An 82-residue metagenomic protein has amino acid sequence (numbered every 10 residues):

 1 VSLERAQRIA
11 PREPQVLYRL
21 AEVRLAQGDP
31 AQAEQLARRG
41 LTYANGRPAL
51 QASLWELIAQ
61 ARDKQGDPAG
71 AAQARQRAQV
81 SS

Functional and structural regions predicted by a protein language model:
R5-A6, R39-G40, A44, R77-A78: Canonical positions in the second alpha-helix
